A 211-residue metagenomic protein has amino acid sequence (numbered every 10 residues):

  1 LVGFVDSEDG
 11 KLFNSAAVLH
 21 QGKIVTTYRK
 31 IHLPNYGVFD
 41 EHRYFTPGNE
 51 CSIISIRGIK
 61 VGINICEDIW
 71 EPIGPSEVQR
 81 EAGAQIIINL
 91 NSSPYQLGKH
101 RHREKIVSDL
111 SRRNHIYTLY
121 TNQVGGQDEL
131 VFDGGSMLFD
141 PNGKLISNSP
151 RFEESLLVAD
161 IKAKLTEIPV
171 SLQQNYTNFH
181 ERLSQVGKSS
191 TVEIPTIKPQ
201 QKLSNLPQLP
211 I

Functional and structural regions predicted by a protein language model:
L1-I211: Enzyme catalytic cores with a strong preference for nitrogen-chemistry domains
